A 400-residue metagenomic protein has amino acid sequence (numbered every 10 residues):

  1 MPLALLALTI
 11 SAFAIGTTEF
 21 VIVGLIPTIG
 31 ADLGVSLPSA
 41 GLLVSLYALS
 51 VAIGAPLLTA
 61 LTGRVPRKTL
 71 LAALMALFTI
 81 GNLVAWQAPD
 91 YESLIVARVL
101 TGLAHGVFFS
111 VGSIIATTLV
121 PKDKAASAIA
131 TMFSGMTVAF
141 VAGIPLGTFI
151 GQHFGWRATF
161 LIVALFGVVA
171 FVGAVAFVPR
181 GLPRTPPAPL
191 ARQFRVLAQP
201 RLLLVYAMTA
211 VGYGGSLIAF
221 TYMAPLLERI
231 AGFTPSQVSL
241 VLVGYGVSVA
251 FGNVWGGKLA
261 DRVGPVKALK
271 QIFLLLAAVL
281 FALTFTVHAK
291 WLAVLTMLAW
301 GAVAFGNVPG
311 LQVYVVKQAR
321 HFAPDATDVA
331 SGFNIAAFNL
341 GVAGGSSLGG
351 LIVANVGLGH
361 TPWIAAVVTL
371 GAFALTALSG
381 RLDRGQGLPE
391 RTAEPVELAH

Functional and structural regions predicted by a protein language model:
L6, L77-V84, E92-T101, W291-A299: Paired small-residue
G34, P66, Q87-S93, G232 (+1 more regions): Helix-breaking motifs and short loop linkers at transmembrane-helix boundaries and internal kinks in secondary membrane
I53-E92: Conserved MFS/SLC helix-loop-helix module at the cytosolic interface between two early adjacent transmembrane helices
A55-P66, G252-G264, V353: Helix-to-loop junctions at the C-terminal end of transmembrane segments in multipass secondary transporters
A97-M136: Cytoplasmic helix-loop-helix junction between adjacent transmembrane helices in 12-TM secondary transporters
F108-V120, G306-F322: Intracellular juxtamembrane helix-capping segments at the cytosolic ends of symmetry-related transmembrane helices
A164-R184, T376-S379: C-terminal membrane-cytosol helix-exit motif in multi-pass small-molecule transporters
H321-V356: A late C-terminal transmembrane helix in Major Facilitator Superfamily
